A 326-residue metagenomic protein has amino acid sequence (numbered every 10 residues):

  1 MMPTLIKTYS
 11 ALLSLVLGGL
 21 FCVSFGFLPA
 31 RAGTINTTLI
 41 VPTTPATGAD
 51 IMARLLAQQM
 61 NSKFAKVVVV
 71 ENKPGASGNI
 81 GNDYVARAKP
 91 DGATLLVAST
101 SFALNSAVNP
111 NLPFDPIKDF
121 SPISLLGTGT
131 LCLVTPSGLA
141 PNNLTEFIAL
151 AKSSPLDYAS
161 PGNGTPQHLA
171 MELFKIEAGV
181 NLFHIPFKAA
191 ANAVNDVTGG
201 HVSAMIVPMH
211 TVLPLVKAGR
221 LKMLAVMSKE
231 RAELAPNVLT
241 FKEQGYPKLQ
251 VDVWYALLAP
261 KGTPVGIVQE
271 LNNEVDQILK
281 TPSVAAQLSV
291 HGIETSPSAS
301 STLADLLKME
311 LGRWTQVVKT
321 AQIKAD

Functional and structural regions predicted by a protein language model:
M1-Y9: N-terminal secretory signal peptides that target proteins for export/translocation
L12-G26: Bacterial N-terminal signal peptides
R31-K118, P155, N163, G179-S203 (+3 more regions): N-terminal (or domain-start) structured segment
N36, I176-E177, V265-D326: An extracytoplasmic/periplasmic, membrane-proximal ligand-sensing/linker region
R87-A93, A107-N192, F241, W254-Q287: Hinge/capping helix and adjacent helix->loop/strand transition within the periplasmic-binding protein
G92-A98, D157, S203-V207, K222-A225 (+1 more regions): Paired acidic/hydrophobic, glycine-rich loop segments that form the ligand-binding mouth/hinge of periplasmic-binding
F102-N111, H168, L173-E177, A204-V238: A ligand-binding cleft/hinge motif common to bilobed small-molecule-binding domains
